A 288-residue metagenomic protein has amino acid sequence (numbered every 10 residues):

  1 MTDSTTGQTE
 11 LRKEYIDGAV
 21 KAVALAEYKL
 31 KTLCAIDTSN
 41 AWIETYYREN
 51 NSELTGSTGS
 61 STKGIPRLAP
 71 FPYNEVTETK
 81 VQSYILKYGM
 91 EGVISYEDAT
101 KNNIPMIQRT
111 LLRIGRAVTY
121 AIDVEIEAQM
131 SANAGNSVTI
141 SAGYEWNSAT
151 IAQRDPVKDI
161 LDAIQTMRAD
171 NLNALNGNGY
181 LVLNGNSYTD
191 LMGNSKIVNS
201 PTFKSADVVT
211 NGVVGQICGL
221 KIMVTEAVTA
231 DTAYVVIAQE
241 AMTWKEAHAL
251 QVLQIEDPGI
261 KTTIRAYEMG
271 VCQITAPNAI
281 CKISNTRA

Functional and structural regions predicted by a protein language model:
T2-E10, T38, W42-N50, T79 (+1 more regions): Sequence/fold signature of self-assembling virion shell proteins
I16-Y88: Assembly/oligomerization interface modules of large self-assembling protein complexes
L86-E97: Residues forming anionic-ligand binding surfaces in small-molecule and nucleic-acid pockets of primarily soluble enzymes
S95-D170, K282, T286-A288: Alpha-helical scaffold segments that mediate packing/assembly in large oligomeric complexes
D170-A174, G212-V214: Short, conserved, surface-exposed binding loops centered on an aromatic residue
L175-N184: Extended amphipathic alpha-helical segments with heptad-repeat/coiled-coil character used for oligomerization, fusion
T189-G193: Short acidic/glycine-rich loop or secondary-structure boundary segments that cap or lie
